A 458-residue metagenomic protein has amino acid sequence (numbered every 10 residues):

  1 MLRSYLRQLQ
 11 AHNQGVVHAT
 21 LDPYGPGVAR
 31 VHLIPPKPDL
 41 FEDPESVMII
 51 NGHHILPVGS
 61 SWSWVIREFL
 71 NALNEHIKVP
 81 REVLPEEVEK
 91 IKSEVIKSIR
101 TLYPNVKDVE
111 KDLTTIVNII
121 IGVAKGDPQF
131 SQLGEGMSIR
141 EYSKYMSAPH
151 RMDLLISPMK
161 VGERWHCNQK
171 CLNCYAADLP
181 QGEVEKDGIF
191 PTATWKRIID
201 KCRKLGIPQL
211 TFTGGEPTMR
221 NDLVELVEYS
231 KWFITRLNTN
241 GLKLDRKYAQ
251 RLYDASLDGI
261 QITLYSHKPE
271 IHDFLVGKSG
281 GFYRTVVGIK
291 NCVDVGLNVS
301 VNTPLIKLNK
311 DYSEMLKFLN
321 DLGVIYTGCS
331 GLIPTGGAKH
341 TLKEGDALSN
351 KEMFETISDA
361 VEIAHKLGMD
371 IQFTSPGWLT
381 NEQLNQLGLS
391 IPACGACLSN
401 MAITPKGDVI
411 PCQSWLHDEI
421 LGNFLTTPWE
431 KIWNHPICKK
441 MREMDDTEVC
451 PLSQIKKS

Functional and structural regions predicted by a protein language model:
M1-N74: Acidic, low-complexity/disordered tracts enriched in E/D and polar residues
S4-N13, K406-S458: Flexible mid-to-C-terminal extensions adjoining Fe-S/redox cofactors in radical SAM and related proteins
G27-I34, D258, Y265, E270-A396 (+3 more regions): Radical SAM enzyme [4Fe-4S]-AdoMet core and its adjacent flexible, acidic and glycine-rich loops/tails across
P44, M152, C394-S399: Short loop/turn microsegments at loop-to-beta-strand junctions
V58-H150: Long, charge-rich, low-complexity alpha-helical segments
Y103, D112-T115, G126-R251, A255-G259: Conserved alpha-helical substructure of the radical SAM core
K160, C167, C171-C174, C394-C397 (+2 more regions): Short cysteine clusters
